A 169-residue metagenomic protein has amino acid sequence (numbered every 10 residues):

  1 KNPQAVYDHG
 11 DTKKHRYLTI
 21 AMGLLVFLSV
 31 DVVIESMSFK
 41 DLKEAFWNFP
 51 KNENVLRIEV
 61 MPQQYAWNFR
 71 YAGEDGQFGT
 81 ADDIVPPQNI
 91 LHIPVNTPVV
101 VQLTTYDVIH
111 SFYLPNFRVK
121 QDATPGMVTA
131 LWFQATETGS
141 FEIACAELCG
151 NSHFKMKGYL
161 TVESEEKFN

Functional and structural regions predicted by a protein language model:
N2-N169: Non-transmembrane, membrane-proximal soluble domains of secreted or membrane proteins
